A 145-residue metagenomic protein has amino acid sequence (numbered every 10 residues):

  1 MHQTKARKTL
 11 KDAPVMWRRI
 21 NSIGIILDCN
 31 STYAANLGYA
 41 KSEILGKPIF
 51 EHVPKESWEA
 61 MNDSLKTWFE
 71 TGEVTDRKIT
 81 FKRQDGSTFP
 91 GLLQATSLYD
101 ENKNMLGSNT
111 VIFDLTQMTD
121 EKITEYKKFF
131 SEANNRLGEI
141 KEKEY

Functional and structural regions predicted by a protein language model:
M1-S22, T124-Y145: PAS/LOV and related PAS-like sensory modules
I20, K82, L93-T96, V111: PAS-family sensory domains
I26-L27: Conserved hydrophobic beta-strand signature of PAS-family and PAS-like sensory domains
Y33-I44, K55, N102: PAS/PAS-like sensory domain cap-loop motif
K55-K66, E73, R77: PAS/Per-ARNT-Sim sensory domains
T80-G86, Y99: PAS-family sensory domains
Y99-N102, T116-D120: Charged alpha-helical signal-transmission linkers that cap and connect PAS-family sensory domains
N104-L115, K127: PAS-family sensory domains
